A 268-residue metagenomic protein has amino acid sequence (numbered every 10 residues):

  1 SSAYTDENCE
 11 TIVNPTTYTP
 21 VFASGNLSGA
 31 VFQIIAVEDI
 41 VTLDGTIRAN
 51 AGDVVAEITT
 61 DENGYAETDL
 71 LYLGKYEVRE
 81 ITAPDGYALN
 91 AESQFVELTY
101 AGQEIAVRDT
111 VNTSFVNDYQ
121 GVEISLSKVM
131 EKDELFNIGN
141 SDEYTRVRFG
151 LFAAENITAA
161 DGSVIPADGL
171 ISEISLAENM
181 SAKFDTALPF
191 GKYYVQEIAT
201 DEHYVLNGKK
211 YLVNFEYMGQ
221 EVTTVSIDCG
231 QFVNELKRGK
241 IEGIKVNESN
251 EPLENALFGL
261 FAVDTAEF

Functional and structural regions predicted by a protein language model:
S1-F268: Solvent-exposed loop/turn and edge beta-strand elements of beta-rich ligand-binding domains
